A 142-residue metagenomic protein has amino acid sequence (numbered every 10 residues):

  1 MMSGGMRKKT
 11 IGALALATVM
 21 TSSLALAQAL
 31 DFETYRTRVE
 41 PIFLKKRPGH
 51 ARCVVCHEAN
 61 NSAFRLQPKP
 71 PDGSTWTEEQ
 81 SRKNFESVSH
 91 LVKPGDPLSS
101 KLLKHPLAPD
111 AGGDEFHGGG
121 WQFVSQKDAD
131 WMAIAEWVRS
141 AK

Functional and structural regions predicted by a protein language model:
M1-Y35, A135-K142: Post-cleavage N-terminal segment of exported redox proteins
A27-K142: Aromatic- and Gly/Pro-enriched helix-to-coil junctions and flexible linker segments
